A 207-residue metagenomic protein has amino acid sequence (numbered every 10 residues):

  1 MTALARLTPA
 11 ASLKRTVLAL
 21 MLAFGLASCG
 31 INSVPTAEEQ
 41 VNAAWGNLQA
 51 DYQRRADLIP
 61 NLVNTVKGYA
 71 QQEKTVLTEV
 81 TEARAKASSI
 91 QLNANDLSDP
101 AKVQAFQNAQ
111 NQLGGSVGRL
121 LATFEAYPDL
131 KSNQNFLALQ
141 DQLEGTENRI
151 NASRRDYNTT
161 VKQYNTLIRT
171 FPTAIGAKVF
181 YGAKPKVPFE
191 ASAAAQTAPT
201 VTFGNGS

Functional and structural regions predicted by a protein language model:
T2-S207: A helix-centric hydrophobic-segment signal that preferentially recognizes long, alpha-helical stretches used
